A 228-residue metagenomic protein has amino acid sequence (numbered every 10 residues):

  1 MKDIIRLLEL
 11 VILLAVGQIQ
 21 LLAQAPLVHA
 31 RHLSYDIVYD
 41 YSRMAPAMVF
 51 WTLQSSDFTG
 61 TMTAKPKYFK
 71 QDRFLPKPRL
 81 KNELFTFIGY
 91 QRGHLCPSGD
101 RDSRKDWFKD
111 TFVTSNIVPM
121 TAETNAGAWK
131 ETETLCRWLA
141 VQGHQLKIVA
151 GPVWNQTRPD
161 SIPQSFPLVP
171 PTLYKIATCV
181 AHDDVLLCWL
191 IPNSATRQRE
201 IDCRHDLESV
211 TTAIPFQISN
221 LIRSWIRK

Functional and structural regions predicted by a protein language model:
M1-E9: Bacterial N-terminal signal peptides that target proteins for export
L8-Q18: Bacterial N-terminal signal peptides
E9, H32-S34, P171-L173: Short beta-strand-initiation
L21-A25: Boundary at the C-terminal end of the N-terminal hydrophobic targeting segment
P26-L27, S34-Y39, S165, Y174-T178: Short, surface-exposed beta-strand/loop micro-motifs that present aromatic residues
H29-Q91: Short, His- and charge-rich active-site/binding loops that engage polyanionic ligands
F74-K228: Domain-level detector of nuclease and nuclease-like folds in predominantly extracellular/periplasmic contexts
